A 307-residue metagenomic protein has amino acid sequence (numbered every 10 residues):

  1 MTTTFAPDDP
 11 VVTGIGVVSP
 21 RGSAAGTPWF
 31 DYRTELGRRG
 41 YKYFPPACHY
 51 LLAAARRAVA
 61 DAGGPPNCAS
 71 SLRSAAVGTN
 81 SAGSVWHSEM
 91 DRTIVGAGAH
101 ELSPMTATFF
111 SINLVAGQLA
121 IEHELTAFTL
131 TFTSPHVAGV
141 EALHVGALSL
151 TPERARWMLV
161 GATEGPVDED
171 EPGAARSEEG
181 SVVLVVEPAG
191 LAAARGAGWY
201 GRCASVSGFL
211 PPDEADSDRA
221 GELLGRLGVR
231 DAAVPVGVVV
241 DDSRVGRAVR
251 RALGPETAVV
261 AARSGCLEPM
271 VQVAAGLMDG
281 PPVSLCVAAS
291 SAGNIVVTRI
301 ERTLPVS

Functional and structural regions predicted by a protein language model:
M1-F128, V140, L148-P152, A162-S307: Conserved "HGTGT" condensation-loop signature of ketosynthase/thiolase-family condensing enzymes that catalyze
T131-P135: Surface-exposed cleft-lining segments at the edges of enzyme active sites
V137-L143: Beta-rich nucleic-acid/ligand-interaction surfaces
